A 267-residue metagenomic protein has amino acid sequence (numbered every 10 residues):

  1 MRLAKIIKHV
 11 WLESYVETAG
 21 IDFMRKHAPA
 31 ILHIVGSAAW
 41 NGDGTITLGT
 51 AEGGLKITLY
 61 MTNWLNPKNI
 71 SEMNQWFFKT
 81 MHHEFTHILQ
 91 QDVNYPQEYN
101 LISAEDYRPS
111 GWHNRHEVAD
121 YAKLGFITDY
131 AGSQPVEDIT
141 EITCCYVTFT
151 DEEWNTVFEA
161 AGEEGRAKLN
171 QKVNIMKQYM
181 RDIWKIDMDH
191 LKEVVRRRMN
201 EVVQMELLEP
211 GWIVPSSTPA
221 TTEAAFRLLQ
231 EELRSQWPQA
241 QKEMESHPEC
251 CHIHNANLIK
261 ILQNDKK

Functional and structural regions predicted by a protein language model:
R2-K56: Auxiliary, metal-adjacent structural segments of Zn-dependent hydrolase domains
K5-H9, K79, T128, E141-C145 (+1 more regions): Solvent-exposed, polar/charged alpha-helical surfaces in well-ordered, non-transmembrane soluble domains, broadly
K8-L12, V16, T86-N94, C145-E152 (+1 more regions): Sec-exported extracytoplasmic/periplasmic mature domains
Y15-I34, D92-V93, Q97, E153-E163 (+2 more regions): Surface-exposed patches in mature extracellular/periplasmic domains of secreted proteins
T45, N63-W76, G125-S133, A161-G162: Second-shell loop/turn segments in exported
S71-P96, T140: Active-site recognition of the HExxH zinc-binding catalytic motif
N100-E152: Post-HExxH zinc-binding segment in Zn-dependent metallohydrolases
I142-K267: Pan-zinc metallopeptidase signature
